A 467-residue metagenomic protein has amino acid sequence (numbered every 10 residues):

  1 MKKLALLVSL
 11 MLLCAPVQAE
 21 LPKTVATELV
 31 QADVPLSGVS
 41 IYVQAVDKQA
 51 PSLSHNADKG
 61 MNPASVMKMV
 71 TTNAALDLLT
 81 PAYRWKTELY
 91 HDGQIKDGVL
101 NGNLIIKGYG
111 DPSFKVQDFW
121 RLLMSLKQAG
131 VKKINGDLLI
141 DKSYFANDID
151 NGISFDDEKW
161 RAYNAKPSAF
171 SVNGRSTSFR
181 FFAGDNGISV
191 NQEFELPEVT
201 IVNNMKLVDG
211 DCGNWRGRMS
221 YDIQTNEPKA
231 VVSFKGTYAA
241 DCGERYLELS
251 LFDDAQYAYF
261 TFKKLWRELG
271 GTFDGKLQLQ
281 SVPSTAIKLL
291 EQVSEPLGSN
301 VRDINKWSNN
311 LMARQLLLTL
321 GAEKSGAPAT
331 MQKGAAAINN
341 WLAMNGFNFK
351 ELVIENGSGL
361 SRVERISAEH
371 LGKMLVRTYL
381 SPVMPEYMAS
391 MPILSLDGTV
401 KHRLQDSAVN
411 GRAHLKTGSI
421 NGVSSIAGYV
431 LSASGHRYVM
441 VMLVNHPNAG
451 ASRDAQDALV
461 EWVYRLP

Functional and structural regions predicted by a protein language model:
A5-C14: Bacterial N-terminal signal peptides
V17-G60, W120, S125-A129: Beta-lactamase-like hydrolase cores
T27-L29, L78-N348, R465-L466: Conserved serine DD-peptidase/penicillin-binding transpeptidase domain and beta-lactam-recognizing active-site
I41-V43, T87-L89, A427: Short beta-strand scaffold segments in enzyme catalytic cores
S52-S54, K115, W307, L317-P467: Small-residue-rich helix-loop
S54-A74: Short active-site loop at a secondary-structure junction that contains or immediately precedes the catalytic residue(s)
H55-M61, E248-L249, S358-S361: A short glycine/serine-rich beta->alpha loop
